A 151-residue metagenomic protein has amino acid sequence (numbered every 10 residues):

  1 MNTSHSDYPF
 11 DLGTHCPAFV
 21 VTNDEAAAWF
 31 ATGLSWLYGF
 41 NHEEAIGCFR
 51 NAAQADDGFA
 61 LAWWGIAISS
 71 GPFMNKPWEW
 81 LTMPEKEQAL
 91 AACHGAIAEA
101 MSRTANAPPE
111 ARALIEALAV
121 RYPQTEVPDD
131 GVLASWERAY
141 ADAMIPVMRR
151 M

Functional and structural regions predicted by a protein language model:
M1-M151: Short coil/linker segments at helix-helix boundaries
